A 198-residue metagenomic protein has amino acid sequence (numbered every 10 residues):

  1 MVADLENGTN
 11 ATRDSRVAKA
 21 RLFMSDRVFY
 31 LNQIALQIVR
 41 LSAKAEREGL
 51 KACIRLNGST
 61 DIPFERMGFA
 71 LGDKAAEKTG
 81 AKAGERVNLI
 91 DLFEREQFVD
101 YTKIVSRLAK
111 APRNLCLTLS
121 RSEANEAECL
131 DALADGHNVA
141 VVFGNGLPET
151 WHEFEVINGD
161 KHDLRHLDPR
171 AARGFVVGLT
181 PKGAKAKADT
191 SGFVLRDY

Functional and structural regions predicted by a protein language model:
M1-Y198: Class I S-adenosyl-L-methionine
